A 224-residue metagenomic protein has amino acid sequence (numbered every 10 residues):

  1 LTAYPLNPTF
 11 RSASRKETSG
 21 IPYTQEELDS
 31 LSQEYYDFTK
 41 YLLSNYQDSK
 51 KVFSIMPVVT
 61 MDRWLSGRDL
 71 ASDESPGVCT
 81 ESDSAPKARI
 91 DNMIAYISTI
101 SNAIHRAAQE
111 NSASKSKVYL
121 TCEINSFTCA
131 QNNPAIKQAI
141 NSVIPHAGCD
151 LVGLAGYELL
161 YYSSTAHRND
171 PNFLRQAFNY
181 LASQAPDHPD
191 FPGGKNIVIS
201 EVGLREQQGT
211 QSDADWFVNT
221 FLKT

Functional and structural regions predicted by a protein language model:
L1, Y41-S49, Q109-A113, A139-G148 (+2 more regions): Acidic (Asp/Glu)-rich catalytic clusters
L1-R89, A108, S114-S116, L159: Substrate-binding cleft and catalytic face of glycoside hydrolase catalytic domains, especially the flexible beta-alpha
A3-N7, M61, I124-T128, G156-E158 (+1 more regions): Short, flexible loop/turn elements at secondary-structure junctions
T24, L28-S32, P86-I97, N133 (+2 more regions): Solvent-exposed, acidic/flexible segments
S32-L43, I90-A108, L174-P186, V218-K223: Generic structural signal for well-ordered alpha-helices, preferentially at hydrophobic/aromatic core positions
V52-V58, I90-I136, D190-Q207: Aromatic-lined carbohydrate-recognition surfaces of secreted/lumenal glycan-active proteins
N132-T210: Glycoside hydrolase catalytic-domain groove-lining segments
E206-T224: Substrate-binding clefts and catalytic carboxylate motifs of secreted carbohydrate-active enzymes
